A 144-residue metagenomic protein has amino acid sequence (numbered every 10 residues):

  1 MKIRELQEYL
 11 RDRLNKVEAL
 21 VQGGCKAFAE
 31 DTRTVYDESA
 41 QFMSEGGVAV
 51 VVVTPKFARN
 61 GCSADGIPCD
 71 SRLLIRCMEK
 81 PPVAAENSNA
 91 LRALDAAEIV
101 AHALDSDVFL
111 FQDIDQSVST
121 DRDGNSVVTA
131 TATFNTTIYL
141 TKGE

Functional and structural regions predicted by a protein language model:
M1-S63: Small/polar-rich, solvent-exposed N-terminal microdomains that initiate assembly or binding
A19-Q22, M43-A49, L91-E144: Acidic-leaning, charged glycine-interspersed low-complexity segments
F28, V35, A58-G61, L74 (+3 more regions): Small/flexible residues
T54-A58, M78, Q116, N135-T137: Generic short beta-strand segments
D65-V83, V127-L140: Oligomerization/assembly interface segments of phage tail-like spikes and tubes
V83-L91: Short, conserved charged micro-motifs
